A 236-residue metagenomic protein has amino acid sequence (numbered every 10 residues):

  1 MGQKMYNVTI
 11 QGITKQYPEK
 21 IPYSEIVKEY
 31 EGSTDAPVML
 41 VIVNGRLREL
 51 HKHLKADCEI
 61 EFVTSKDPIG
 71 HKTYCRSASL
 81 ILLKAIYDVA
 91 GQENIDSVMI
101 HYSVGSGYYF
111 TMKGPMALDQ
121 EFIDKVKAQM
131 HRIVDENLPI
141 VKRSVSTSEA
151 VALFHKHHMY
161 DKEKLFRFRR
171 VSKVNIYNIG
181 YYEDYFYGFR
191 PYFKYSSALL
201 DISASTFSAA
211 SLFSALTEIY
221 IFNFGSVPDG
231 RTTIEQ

Functional and structural regions predicted by a protein language model:
M1-S79, K84-V104, A128-Q129, F193: Ubiquitin-like/PB1-type beta-grasp interaction modules and other compact soluble beta-rich domains
K52-T73, A85, N94-V104, Y109-K194 (+4 more regions): Auxiliary tRNA-acceptor-end handling modules of aminoacyl-tRNA synthetases
